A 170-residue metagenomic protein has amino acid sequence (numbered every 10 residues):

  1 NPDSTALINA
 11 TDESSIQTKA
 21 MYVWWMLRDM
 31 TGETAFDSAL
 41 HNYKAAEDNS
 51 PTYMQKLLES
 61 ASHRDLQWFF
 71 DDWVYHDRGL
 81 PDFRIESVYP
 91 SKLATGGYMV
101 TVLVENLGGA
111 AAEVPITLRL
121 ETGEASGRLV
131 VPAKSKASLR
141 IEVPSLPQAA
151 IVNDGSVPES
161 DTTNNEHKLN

Functional and structural regions predicted by a protein language model:
N1: Aromatic- and acidic-residue-enriched carbohydrate-binding clefts of CAZyme catalytic domains
S4-L7, T11-T95: Amphipathic alpha-helical substructures
W24, F70, V102, A150 (+1 more regions): Hydrophobic, well-ordered secondary-structure elements that form the walls of internal hydrophobic environments
S62, N106-G108, E159: Extracellular acidic, Ser/Thr/Pro-rich low-complexity tracts
P90-N153: Beta-strand-rich binding/interaction modules
D154-T163: Short acidic/polar inter-strand loop motif in beta-rich domains
E166-N170: Short beta-strand edge segments in extracellular beta-sheet folds
